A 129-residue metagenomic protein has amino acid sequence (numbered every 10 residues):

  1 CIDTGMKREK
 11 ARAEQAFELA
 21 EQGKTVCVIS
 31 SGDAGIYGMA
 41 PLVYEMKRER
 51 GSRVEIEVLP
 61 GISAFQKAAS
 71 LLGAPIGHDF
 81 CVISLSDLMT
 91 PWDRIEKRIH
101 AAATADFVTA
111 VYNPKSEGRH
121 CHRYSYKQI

Functional and structural regions predicted by a protein language model:
C1-I56, K67: Class I S-adenosyl-L-methionine
K7-R8, E57, T90, C121: Residues that cap or flank secondary-structure elements
K10, E14, L19, I99-A105 (+2 more regions): Non-catalytic terminal and connector segments of soluble metabolic enzymes
K24-V26, T104-I129: A contiguous loop/helix-start segment that scaffolds small-molecule binding in enzyme catalytic cores
D33, D87, P114-S116: Glycine-rich beta-alpha junction loops
G35-V108: Class I SAM-dependent methyltransferase SAM-binding "motif I" and its flanking Rossmann-like core
